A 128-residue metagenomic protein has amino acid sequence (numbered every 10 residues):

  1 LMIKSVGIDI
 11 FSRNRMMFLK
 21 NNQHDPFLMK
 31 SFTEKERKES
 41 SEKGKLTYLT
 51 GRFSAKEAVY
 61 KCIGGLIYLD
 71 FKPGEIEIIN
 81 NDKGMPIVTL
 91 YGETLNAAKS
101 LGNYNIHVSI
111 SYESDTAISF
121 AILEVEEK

Functional and structural regions predicted by a protein language model:
L1-K128: Core catalytic alpha/beta fold that binds nucleotide/phospho-ligands
